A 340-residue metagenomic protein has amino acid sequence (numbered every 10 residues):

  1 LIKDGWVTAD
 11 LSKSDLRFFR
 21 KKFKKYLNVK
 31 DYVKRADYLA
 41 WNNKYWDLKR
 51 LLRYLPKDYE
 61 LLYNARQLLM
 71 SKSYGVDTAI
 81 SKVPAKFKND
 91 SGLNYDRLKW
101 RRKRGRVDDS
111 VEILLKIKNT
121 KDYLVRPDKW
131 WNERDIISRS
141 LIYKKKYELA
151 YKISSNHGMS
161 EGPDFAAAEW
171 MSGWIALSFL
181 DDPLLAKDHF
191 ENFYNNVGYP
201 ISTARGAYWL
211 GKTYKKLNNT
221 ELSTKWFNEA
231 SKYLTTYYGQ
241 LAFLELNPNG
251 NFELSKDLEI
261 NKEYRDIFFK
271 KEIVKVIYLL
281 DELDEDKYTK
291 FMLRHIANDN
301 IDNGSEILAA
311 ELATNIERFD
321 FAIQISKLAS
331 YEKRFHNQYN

Functional and structural regions predicted by a protein language model:
L1-N340: Cell-wall glycan-active module
